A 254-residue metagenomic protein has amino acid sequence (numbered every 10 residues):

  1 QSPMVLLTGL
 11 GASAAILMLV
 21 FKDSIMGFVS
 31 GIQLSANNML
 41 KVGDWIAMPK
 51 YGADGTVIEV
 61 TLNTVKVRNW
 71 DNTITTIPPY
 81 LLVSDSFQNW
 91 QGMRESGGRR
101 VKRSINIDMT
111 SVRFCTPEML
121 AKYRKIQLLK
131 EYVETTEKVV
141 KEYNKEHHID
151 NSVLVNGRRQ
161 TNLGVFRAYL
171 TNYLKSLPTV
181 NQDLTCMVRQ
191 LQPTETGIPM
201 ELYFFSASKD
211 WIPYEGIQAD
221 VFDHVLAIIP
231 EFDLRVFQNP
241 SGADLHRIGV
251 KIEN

Functional and structural regions predicted by a protein language model:
Q1-A36, W70-R100: Membrane-contacting alpha-helices and adjoining membrane-interface segments in channel/transport-associated proteins
Q1-M4, S13, L19, M26 (+4 more regions): Membrane-proximal amphipathic helices and linker segments at transmembrane-helix boundaries in multi-pass membrane
D44-W45: Structural motif
A53-V60: Short beta-strand-centered aromatic/proline hotspots
T64-K66: Short aromatic-glycine-enriched beta-strand elements
N69-N254: Structured, soluble regulatory/oligomerization domains located on the cytosolic or IMS-facing side of membrane proteins
